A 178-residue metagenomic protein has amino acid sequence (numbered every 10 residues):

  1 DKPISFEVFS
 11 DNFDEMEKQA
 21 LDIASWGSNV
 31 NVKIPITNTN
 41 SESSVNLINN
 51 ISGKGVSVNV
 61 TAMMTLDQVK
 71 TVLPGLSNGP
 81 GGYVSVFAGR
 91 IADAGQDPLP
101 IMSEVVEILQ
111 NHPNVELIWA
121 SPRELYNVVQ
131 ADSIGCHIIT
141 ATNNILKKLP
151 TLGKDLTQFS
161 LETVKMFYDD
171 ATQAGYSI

Functional and structural regions predicted by a protein language model:
D1-K54, A88-I91: Active-site beta->alpha loop and helix N-cap motifs at the rims of alpha/beta catalytic domains
S25, T172, Y176-I178: Mobile acidic interaction elements
I36, I139-T140, G175-S177: Short amphipathic alpha-helical segments with coiled-coil-like heptad repeat character
N46-N49, V56-K147, G153-A171: Catalytic alpha/beta core domains of metabolic enzymes, predominantly
